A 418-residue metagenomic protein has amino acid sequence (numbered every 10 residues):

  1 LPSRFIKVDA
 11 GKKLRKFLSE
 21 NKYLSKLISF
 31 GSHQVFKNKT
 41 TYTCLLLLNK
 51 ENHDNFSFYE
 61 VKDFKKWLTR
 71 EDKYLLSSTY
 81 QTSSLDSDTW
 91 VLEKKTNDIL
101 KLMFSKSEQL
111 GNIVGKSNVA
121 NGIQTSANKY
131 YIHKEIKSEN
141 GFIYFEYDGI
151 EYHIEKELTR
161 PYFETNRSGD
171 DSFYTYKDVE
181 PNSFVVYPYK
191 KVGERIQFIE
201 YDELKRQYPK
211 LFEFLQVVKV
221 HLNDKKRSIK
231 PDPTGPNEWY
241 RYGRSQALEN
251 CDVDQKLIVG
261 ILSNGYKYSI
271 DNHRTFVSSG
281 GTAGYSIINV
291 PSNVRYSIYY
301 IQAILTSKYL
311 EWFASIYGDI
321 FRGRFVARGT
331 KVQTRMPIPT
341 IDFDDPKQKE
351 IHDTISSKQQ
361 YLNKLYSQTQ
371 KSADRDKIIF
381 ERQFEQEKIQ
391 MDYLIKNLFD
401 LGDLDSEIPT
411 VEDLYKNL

Functional and structural regions predicted by a protein language model:
L1-S32, L45-L46: Conserved Class I SAM-dependent methyltransferase catalytic core
R4-I6, Q34-V35, E51-D54, G265: Conserved nucleotide-binding/hydrolysis micro-motifs of P-loop NTPases
K12-L18, Y42-L45, K62, P231 (+1 more regions): Short secondary-structure boundary/capping segments
G31-H33, R244-S245: Eukaryotic intrinsically disordered and solvent-exposed regulatory patches
V35-T40, F325-G329: Short glycine-biased active-site loop of nucleotidyltransferases that positions the nucleotide triphosphate and helps
N38-N112: Flexible, glycine-/basic-rich loop-and-beta segments that form/coincide with the SAM-dependent methyltransferase
S87, V91, F104-V114, T340-L418: Non-catalytic DNA-recognition/assembly elements of restriction-modification systems
V91-E350: Polybasic, glycine- and aromatic-enriched phosphate-binding surface used to engage nucleic acids
